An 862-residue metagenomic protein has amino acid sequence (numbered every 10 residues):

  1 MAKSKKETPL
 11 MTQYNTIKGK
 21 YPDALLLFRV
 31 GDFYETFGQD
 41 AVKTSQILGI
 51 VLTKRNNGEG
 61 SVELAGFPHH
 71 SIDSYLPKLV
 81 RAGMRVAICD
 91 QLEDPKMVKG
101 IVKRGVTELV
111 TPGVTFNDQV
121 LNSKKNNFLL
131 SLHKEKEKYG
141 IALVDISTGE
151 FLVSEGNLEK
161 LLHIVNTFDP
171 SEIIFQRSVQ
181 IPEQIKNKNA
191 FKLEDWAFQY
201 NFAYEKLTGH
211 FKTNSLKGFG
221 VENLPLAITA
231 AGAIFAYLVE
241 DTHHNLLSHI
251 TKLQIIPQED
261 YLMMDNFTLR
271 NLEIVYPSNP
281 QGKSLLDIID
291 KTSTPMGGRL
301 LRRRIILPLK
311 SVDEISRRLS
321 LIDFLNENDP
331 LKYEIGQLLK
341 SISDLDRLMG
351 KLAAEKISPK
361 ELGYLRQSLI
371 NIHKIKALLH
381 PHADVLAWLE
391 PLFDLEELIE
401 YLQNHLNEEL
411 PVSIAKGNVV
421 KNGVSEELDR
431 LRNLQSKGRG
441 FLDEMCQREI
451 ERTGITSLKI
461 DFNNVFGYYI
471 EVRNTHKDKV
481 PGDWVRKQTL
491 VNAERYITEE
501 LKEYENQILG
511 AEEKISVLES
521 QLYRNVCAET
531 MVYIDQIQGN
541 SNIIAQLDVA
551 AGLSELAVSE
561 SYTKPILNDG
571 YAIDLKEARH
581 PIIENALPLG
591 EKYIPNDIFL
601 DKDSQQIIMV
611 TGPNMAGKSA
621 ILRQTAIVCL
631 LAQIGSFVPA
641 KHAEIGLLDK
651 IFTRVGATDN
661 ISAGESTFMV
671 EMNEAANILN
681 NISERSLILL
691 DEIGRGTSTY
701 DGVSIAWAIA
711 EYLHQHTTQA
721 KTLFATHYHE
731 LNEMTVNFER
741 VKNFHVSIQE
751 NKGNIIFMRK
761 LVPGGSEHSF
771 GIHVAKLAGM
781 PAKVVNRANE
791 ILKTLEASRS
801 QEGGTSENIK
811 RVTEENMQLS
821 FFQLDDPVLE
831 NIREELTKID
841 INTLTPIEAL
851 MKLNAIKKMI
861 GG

Functional and structural regions predicted by a protein language model:
A2-F324, Y333, Q337-K340, D344-A353 (+3 more regions): Charged catalytic and DNA/RNA-contacting regions of genome-maintenance and nucleic-acid-processing enzymes
A2-S4, T12-T16, D23, C527 (+3 more regions): Conserved phosphate-binding elements of NTP-dependent enzyme cores
P22, G38-Q39, L224, S293 (+7 more regions): ATPase nucleotide-binding head domains, primarily ABC-like/P-loop NTPase cores
K54-G66, F151, K212-V221, L272-V275 (+11 more regions): Short hinge/gating elements
A354, S358, S368-N371, N422-G423 (+2 more regions): Charged, surface-exposed helical/loop "interaction arms" that form contiguous linear patches used for dimerization
P411, L490, E494-A528: Extended, charged coiled-coil "arm/hinge" scaffolds of SMC/Rad50-like chromosome-maintenance ATPases and other large
E426-S436, G440, M817-A855, M859: C-terminal accessory/binding modules appended to enzymatic or scaffolding proteins
D443, E451-N474: Extended, charged helical/alpha-beta scaffold domains that provide interaction surfaces
